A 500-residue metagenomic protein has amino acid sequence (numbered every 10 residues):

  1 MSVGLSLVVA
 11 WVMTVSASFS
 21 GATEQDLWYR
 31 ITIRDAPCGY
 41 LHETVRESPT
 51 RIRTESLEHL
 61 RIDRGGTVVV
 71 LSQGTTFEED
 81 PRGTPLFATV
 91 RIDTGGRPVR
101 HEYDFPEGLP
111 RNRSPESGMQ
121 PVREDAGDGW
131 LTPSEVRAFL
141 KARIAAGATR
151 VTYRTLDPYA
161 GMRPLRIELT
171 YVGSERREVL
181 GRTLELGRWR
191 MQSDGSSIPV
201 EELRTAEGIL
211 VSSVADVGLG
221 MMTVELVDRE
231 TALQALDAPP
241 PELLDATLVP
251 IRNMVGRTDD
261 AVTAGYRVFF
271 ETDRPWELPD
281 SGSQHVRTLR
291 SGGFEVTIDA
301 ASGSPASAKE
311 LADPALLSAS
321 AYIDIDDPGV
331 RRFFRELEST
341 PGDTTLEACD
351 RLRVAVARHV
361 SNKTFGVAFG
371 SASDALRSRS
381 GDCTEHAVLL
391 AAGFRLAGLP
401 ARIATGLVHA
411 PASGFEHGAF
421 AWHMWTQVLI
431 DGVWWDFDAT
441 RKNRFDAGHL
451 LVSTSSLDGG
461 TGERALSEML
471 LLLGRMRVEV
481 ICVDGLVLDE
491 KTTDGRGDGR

Functional and structural regions predicted by a protein language model:
G4-S16: Bacterial N-terminal signal peptides
S18-E116, E124-A126, K141-G303, N443 (+2 more regions): Acidic, serine/threonine-rich low-complexity disordered tracts
G129: Hydrophobic ligand-binding cavity/cleft-lining segments
T132, A138-L140: Catalytic-site/binding-pocket detector for metal-dependent nucleotidyl cyclases and the c-di-GMP signaling machinery
V136-R137, S302-G381, L389, D458 (+1 more regions): Secondary-structure boundary elements
T149, P158-A160, R358-S413, W422: Flexible, glycine-rich surface segments
L186-R188, S196, E202, H386-R475: Hydrophobic/aromatic-rich core segments of domains that either
